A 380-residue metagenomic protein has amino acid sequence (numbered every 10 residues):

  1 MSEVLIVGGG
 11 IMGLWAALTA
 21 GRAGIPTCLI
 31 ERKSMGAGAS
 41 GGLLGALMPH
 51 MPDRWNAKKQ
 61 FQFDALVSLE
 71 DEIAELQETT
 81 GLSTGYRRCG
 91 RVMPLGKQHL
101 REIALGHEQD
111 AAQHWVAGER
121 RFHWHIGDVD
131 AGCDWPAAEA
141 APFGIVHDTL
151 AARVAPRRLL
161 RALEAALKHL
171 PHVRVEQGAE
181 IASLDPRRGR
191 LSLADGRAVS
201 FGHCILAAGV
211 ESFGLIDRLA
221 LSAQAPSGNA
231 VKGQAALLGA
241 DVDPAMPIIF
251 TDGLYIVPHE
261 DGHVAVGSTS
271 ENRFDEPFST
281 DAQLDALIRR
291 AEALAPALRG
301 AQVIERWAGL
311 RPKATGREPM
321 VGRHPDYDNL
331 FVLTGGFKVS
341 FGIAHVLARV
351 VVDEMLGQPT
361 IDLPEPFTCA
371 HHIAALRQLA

Functional and structural regions predicted by a protein language model:
M1-M12: Beta1/beta-strand and adjacent pyrophosphate-binding region of the FAD-binding site in flavoprotein oxidoreductases
L5-V7, V199-E211, A348: Short hydrophobic core segments
M12-A23, R32, G41-A46, M51 (+2 more regions): Active-site substrate-recognition segment that forms the wall of the catalytic cavity or substrate channel
G45-D134: Dinucleotide-binding Rossmann-like beta1-alpha1 core, especially the glycine-rich loop that anchors the ADP
D53-R54, L82-M93, E119-A165, L170 (+3 more regions): Helix-loop-beta segment of a Rossmann-like dinucleotide-binding subdomain
Q60-V67, Q98-H99, V146-A165, F278-A282 (+1 more regions): Short beta-strand to alpha-helix junction loop
I145-L193, V199-H203, F213: Helical element adjacent to the flavin cofactor pocket in flavoenzyme catalytic cores
A301-A380: C-terminal catalytic lobe of FAD-dependent flavoproteins
